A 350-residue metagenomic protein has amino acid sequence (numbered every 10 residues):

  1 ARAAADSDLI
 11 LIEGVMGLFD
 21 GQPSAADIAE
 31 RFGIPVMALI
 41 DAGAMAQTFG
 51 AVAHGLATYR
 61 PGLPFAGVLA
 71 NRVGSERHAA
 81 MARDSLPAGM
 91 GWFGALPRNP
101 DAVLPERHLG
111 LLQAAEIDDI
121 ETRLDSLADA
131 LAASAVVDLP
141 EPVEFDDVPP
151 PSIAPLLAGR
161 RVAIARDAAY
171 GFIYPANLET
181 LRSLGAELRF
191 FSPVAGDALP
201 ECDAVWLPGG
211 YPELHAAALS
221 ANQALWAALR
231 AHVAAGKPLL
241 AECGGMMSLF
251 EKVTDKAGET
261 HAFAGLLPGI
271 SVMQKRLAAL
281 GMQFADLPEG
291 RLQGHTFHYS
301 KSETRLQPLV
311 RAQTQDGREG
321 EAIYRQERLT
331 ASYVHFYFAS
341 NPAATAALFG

Functional and structural regions predicted by a protein language model:
A1-F32, I40-L63, E76-A80: ATP-dependent carboxylate-amine ligase catalytic core
L11-E13, M37-L39, L69, A163 (+2 more regions): Structural motif
A26-D27, A53-G55, R83-P87, N177-S183 (+2 more regions): Short, solvent-exposed amphipathic alpha-helical segments in soluble enzyme and RNA/protein-processing domains
D41-A42, N71-G74, A165-A169, V334: Structural motif
A46-A154: Internal gly/pro-rich beta-alpha loop/helix module that stabilizes soluble enzyme cofactors or their anionic handles
L156-A158, Y170-T180, L184-L188, V272-R276 (+1 more regions): C-terminal and late-domain segments of enzyme folds
R160-A234: Phosphate-binding active sites in nucleotide-utilizing proteins
P212-D286: Cysteine-nucleophile active-site neighborhood
